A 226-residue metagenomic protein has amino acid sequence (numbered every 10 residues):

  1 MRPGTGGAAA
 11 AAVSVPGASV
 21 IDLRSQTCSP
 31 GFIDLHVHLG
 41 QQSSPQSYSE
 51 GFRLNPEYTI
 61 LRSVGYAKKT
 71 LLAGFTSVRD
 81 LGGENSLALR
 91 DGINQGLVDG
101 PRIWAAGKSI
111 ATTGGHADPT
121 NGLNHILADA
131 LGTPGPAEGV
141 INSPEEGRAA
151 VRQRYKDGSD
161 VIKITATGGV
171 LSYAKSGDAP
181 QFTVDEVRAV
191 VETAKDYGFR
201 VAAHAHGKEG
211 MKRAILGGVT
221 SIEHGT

Functional and structural regions predicted by a protein language model:
M1-S29: Histidine-rich, glycine-flanked metal-binding segment
L23-Q95, T113-T120, D185, E209 (+1 more regions): Metal-associated gating/positioning segment near the N- to mid-region
S25, I33, G74, I103 (+5 more regions): Conserved, mostly hydrophobic/aromatic
Q41, Q46-Y48, D99-G139: Metal-cofactor-binding active-site regions of metalloenzymes
Y48-L61, T120-N121, L127-A150, R200-A202: Active-site mouth loops of central-metabolism enzymes
R62-L89, G100-S109, S159-S172, R200 (+1 more regions): Divalent metal-dependent hydrolysis catalytic cores, especially in the metallo-beta-lactamase
D91, A149, Q153, D185-E192: Alpha-helical scaffolding segments of alpha/beta enzyme cores, especially the outer helices of TIM-barrel or partial
T113-G114, T165-T226: Active-site core of metal-dependent hydrolases
